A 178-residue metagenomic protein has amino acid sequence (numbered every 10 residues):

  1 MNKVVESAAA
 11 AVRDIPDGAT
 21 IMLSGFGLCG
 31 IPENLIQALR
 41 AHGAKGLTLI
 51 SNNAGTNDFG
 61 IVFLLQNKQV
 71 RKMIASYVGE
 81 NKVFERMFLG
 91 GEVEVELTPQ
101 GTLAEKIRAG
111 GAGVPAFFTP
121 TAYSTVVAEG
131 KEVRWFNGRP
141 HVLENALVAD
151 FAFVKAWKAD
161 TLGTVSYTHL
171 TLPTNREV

Functional and structural regions predicted by a protein language model:
M1-L170: Conserved alpha/beta enzyme-core scaffold
H169-V178: Single conserved hydrophobic/aromatic residue that forms the stacking wall/gate of nucleotide- or nucleobase-binding
